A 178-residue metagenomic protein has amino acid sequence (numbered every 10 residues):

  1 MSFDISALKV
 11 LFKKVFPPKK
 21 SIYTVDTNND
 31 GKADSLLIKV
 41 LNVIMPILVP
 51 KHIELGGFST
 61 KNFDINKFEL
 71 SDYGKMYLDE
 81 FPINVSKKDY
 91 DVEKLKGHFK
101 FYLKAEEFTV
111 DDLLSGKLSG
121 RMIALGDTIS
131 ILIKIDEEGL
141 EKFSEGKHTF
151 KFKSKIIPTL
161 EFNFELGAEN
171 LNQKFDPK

Functional and structural regions predicted by a protein language model:
S2-K178: Terminal leader/tail segments of proteins
